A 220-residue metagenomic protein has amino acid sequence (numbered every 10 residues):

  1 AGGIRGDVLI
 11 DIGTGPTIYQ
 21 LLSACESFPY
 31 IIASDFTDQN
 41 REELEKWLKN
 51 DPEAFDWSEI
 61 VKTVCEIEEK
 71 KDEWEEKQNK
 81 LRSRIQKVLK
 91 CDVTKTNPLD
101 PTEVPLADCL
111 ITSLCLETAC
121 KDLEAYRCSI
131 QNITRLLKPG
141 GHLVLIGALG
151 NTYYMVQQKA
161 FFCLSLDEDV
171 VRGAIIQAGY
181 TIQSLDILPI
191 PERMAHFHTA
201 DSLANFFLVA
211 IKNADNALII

Functional and structural regions predicted by a protein language model:
I4-T17, Y30-D35: Conserved class I S-adenosyl-L-methionine
D38, T94-T96, A148-Y153: Short "lid" loop at the C-terminus of a central beta-strand within the Rossmann-like core of SAM-dependent
L48-D100: S-adenosyl-L-methionine
K70-K77, F162-G179: Short alpha-helix
V93-N97, A107-E124: A short SAM/SAH-binding and catalytic strip from SAM-dependent methyltransferases
E103-V104, E124-P139: A short glycine-rich, Lys/Arg-flanked "PGG" loop and its adjoining helix->strand segment in the class I
K121, L145, N151-G173: Acceptor-substrate binding/catalytic loop of class I
A178, D186, I190-I220: Core SAM-dependent methyltransferase catalytic element
